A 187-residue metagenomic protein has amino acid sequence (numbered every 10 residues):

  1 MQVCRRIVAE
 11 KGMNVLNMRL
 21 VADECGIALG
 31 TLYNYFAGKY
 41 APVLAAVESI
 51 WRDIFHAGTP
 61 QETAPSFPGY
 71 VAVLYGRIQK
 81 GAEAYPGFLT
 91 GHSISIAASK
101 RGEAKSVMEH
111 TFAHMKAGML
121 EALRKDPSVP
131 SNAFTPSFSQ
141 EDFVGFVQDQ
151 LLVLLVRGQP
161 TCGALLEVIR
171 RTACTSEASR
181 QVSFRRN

Functional and structural regions predicted by a protein language model:
V3-A41, A45: Helix-turn-helix
N17, G87-H92, S131-T135, Q181-V182: Short, hydrophobic secondary-structure boundary micro-motifs
A45, G58-A84, Q140-V144: Hydrophobic alpha-helical connector segments
E48-F55: Short, basic, alpha-helical segments at the C-terminal edge of helix-turn-helix-like DNA-binding modules
P68-I94, V153-Q159, A178-S179: Helical hydrophobic small-molecule/effector-binding pocket
K80-G91, S99-V129, F138-G145: Amphipathic alpha-helical packing segments from all-alpha helical-bundle domains
F146, Q150-S179: Conserved NTP phosphate-binding and transfer environment spanning the P-loop NTPase/kinase superfamily
